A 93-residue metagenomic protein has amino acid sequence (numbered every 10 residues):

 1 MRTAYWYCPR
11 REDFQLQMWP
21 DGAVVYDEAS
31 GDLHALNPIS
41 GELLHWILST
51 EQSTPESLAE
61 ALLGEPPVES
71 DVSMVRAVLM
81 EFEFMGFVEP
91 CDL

Functional and structural regions predicted by a protein language model:
M1-G31: Long, low-complexity, charged/polar intrinsically disordered regions in eukaryotic proteins
A29-L93: Long, charge-rich, low-complexity alpha-helical segments
